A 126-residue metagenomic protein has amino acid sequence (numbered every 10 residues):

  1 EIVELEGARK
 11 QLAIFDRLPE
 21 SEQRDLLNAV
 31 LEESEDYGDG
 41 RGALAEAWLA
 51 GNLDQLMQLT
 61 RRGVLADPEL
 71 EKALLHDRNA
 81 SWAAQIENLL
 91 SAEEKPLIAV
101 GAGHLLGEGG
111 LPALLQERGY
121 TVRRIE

Functional and structural regions predicted by a protein language model:
E1-S91, G110: Hydrophobic, often amphipathic alpha-helical segments used for membrane interaction and targeting
K72-E126: C-terminal soluble interaction/assembly domains
